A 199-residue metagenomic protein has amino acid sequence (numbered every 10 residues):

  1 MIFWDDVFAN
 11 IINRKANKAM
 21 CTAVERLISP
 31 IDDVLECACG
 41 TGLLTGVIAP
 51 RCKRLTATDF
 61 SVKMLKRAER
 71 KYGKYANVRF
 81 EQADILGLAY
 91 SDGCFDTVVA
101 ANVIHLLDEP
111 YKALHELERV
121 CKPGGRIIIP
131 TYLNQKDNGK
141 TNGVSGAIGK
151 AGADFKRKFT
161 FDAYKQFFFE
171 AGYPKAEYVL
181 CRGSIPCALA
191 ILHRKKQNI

Functional and structural regions predicted by a protein language model:
M1-I31, R67, K71, S145 (+2 more regions): Conserved class I S-adenosyl-L-methionine
V7-R14, I128-L189: C-terminal alpha-helical "lid/dimerization" subdomain adjacent to the S-adenosyl-L-methionine
D33, G125-R126: Short glycine-centered segments of the SAM/dcSAM-binding site in methyltransferase folds
L35-G87: Class I SAM-dependent methyltransferase SAM/SAH-binding core
L86-V98: A short acidic, Gly/Pro-enriched loop at the edge of an enzyme's catalytic core that lines a small-molecule cofactor
T97-E109: A short SAM/SAH-binding and catalytic strip from SAM-dependent methyltransferases
Y111-P123: A short glycine-rich, Lys/Arg-flanked "PGG" loop and its adjoining helix->strand segment in the class I
A190-I199: C-terminal lobe and adjacent flexible extensions of AdoMet/dcAdoMet transferase-like proteins
